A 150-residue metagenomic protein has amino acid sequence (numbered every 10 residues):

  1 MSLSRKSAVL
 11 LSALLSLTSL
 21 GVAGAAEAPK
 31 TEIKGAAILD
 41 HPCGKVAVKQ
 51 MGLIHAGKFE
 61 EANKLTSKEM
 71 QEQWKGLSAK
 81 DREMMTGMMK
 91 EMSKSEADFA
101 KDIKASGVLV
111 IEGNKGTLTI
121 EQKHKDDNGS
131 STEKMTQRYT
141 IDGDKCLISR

Functional and structural regions predicted by a protein language model:
M1-L10: Bacterial N-terminal signal peptides that target proteins for export
S12-S19: Bacterial N-terminal signal peptides
L20-A25: Sec/Tat signal peptide C-region and signal peptidase I cleavage site
A26-A56: Short, low-complexity N-terminal intrinsically disordered segments enriched in polar/charged residues
Q50, A62, Y139: Hydrophobic pocket/interface hotspot
K58-W74: Short, well-ordered alpha-helical segments enriched in acidic and aromatic residues
E83-T132: Surface-exposed, charged secondary-structure patches
G129-R150: Short beta-strand edge/turn micro-motifs at domain boundaries
